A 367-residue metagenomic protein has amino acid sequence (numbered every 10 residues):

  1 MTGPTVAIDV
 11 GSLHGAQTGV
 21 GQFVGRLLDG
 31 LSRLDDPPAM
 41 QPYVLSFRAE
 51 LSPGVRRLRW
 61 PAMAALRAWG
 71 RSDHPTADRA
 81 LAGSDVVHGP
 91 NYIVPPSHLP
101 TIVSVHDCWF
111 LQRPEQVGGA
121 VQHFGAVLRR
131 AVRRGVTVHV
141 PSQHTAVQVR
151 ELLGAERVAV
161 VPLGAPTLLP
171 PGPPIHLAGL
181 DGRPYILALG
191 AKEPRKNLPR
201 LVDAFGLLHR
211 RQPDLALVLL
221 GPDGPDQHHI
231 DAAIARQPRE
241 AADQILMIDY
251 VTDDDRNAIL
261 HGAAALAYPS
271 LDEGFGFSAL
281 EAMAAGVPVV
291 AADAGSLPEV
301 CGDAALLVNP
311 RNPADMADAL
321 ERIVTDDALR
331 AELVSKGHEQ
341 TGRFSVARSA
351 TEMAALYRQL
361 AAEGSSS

Functional and structural regions predicted by a protein language model:
M1-S367: Carbohydrate transferase catalytic cores enriched for Leloir-type hexosyltransferases
